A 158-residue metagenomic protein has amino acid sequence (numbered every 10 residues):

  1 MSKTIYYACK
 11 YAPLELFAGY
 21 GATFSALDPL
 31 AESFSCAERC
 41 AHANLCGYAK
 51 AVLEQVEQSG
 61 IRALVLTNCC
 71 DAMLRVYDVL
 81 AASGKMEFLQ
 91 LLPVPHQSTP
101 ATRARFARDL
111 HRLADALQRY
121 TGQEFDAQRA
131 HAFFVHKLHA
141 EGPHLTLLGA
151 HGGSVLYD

Functional and structural regions predicted by a protein language model:
M1-D158: An N-terminal assembly and electron-transfer interface module characteristic of large anaerobic redox and radical
